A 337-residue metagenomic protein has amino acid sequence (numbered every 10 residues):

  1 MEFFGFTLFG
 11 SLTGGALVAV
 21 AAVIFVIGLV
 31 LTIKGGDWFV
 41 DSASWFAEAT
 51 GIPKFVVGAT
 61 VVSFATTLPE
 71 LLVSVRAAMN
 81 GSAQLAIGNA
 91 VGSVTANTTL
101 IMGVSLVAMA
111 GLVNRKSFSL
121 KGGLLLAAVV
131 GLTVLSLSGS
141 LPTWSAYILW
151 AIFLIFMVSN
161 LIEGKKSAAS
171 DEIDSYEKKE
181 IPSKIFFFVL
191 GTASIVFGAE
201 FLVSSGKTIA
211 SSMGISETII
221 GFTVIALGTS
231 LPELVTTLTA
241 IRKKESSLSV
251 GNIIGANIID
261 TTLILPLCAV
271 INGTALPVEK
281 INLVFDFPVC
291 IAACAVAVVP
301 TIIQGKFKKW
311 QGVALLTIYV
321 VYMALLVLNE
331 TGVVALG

Functional and structural regions predicted by a protein language model:
M1-G337: Hydrophobic alpha-helical segments, chiefly the membrane-spanning helices and signal/signal-anchor peptides
